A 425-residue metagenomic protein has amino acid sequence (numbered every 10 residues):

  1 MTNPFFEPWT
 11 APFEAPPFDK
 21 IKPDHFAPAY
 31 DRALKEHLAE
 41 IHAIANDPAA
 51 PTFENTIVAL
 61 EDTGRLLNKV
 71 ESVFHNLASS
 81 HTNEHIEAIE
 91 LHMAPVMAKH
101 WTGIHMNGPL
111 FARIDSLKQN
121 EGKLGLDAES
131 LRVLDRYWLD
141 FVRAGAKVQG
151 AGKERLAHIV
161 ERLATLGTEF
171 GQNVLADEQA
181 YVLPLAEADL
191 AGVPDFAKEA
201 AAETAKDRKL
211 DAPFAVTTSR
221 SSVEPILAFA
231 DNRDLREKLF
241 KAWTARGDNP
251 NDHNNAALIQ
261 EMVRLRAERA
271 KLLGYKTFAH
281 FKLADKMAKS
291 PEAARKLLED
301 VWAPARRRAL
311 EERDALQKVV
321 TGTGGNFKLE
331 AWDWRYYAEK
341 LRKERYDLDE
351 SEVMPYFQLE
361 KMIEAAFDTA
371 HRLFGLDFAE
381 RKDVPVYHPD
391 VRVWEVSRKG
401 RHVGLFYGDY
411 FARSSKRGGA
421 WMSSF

Functional and structural regions predicted by a protein language model:
M1-A200, A215: N-terminal helix-rich structural modules
T2, A94, R236, G325-F327 (+1 more regions): Intrinsically disordered, low-complexity regions enriched in Ser/Pro/Gly/Gln/His and often acidic
T10-H25, F74-M93, D115-H158, A215-A257 (+3 more regions): Short His/Asp/Glu-rich catalytic/ion-coordination signatures at enzyme active sites or charged loops
Y30, L34, I41, W101 (+5 more regions): Hydrophobic residues within well-ordered, non-membrane alpha-helices that form the packing/core of soluble catalytic
E129, V133, R162-T165, Q172 (+3 more regions): Active-site-proximal, well-structured secondary-structure segments within enzyme catalytic domains
